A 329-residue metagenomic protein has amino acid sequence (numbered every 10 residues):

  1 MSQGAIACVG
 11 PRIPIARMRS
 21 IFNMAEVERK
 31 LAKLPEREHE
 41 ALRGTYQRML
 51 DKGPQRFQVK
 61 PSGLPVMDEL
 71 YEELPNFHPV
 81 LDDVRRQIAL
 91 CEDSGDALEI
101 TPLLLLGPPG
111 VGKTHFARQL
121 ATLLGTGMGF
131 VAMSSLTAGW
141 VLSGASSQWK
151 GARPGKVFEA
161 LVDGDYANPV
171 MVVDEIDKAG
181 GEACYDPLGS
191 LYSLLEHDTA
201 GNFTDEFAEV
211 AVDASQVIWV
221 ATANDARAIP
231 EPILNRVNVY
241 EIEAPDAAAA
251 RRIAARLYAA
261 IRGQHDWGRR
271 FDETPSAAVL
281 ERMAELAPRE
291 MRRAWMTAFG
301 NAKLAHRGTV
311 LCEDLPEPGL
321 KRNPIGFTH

Functional and structural regions predicted by a protein language model:
R12-P65: Interdomain "pre-motor" coupling segment immediately N-terminal to P-loop NTPase/helicase cores
R56, D165, A226-P232, E243-T309: Conserved C-terminal "switch" segment of AAA+ ATPases
P61-L106: Pre-Walker A (pre-P-loop) alpha-helix and adjacent loop at the N terminus of AAA/AAA+ ATPase modules, a conserved
L98-M133, V162, E231: Walker A/P-loop
L123-R153, A160, A250: AAA+/P-loop NTPase substrate/partner-engagement loops
D165-N168, F203-T222: AAA+/SF3 P-loop NTPase mechanochemical coupling elements
V173-V212: Conserved catalytic/switch belt of AAA+ P-loop NTPases
L304-H329: C-terminal engagement/docking regions of AAA+ P-loop ATPases
